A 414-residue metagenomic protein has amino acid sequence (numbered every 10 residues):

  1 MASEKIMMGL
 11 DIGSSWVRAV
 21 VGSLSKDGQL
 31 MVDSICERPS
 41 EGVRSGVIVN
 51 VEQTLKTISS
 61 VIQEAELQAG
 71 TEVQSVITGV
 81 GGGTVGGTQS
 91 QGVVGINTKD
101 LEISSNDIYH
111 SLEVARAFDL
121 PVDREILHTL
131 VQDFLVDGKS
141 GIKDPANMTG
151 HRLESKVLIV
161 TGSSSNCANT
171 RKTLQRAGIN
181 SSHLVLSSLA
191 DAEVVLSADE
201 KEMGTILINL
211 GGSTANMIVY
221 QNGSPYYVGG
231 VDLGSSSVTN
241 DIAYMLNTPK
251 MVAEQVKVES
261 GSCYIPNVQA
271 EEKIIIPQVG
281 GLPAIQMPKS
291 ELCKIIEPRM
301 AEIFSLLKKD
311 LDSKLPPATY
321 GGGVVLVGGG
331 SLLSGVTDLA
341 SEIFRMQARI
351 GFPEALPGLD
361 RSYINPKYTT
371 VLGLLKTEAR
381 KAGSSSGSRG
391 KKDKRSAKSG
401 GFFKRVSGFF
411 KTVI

Functional and structural regions predicted by a protein language model:
M1-W16, V20-L207, S224-Y226, S235 (+5 more regions): Nucleotide/phosphate-binding catalytic cleft detector across ATP-hydrolyzing and phosphate-transferring enzymes
D11, N209, E302, K309 (+1 more regions): Extended, folded domain segments that form the structural surfaces/walls around functional sites
G81, G162, S262-Y264, T319-I343: Glycine-rich phosphate-binding loops at beta-strand->alpha-helix junctions
T214, E271, L307, T319-G323 (+2 more regions): Active-site lining segments that contact anionic ligands and/or coordinate catalytic metals
M217-I218: A structural feature that tracks compact, well-ordered secondary-structure segments with a strong bias toward
Q221: A cytosolic small-molecule/anion-sensing beta-strand core signal
Y227, L326-K376: Nucleotide-binding motor/catalytic cores of P-loop/tubulin-like NTPases across gene-expression machines
